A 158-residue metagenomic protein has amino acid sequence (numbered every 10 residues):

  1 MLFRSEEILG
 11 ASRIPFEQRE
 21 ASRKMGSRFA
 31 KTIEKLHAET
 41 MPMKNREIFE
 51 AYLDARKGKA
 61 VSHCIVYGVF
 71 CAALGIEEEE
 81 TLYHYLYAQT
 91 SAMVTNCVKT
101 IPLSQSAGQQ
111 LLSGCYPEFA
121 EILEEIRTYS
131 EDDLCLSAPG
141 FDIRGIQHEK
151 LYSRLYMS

Functional and structural regions predicted by a protein language model:
S5-L9: A basic- and aromatic-enriched beta-loop-alpha substructure that forms the phosphate/nucleotide- and DNA/RNA-contacting
R13-E17, A21, E78, L82: Non-transmembrane, amphipathic alpha-helical segments
F16-V66: Hydrophobic, well-structured mid-protein blocks that either form specific transmembrane helices
R28-T32, V69, N96, R154: Alpha-helical scaffold segments in soluble metabolic enzymes
T40-F49, E78-L82, Q105-G108: Short, surface-exposed acidic
L53-P102: A contiguous pocket-lining binding segment that forms or flanks enzyme active sites
Y87-S158: C-terminal auxiliary extensions adjacent to catalytic cores
